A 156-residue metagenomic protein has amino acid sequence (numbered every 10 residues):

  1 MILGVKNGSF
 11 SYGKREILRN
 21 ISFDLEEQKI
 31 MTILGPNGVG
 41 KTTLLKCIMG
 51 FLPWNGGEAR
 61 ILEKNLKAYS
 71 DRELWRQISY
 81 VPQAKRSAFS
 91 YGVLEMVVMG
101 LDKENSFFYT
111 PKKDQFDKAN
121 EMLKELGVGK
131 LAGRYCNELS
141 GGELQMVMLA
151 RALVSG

Functional and structural regions predicted by a protein language model:
L3-V5, L18: Conserved structural motif at the start of ABC-family nucleotide-binding domains
L25, G57-N65, L74: Conserved ABC transporter NBD signature motif
L34-P36: The feature captures the beta-strand-to-loop junction immediately N-terminal to the Walker
M49: Helix-to-loop junction immediately C-terminal to a conserved catalytic motif
N65-S79, Y109-K113: ABC ATPase NBD coupling module
V98, K113-L131: Conserved ABC ATPase "signature" region
Y109-T110, Y135-L139, E143: Conserved ABC ATPase signature
